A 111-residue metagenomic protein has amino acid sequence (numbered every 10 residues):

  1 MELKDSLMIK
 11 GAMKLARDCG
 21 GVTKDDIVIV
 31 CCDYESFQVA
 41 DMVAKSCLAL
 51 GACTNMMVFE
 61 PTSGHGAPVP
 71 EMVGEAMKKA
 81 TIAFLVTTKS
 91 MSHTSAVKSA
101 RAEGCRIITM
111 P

Functional and structural regions predicted by a protein language model:
M1-P111: Active-site bordering "gate/hinge" segments that shape substrate access to catalytic or cofactor-binding pockets
